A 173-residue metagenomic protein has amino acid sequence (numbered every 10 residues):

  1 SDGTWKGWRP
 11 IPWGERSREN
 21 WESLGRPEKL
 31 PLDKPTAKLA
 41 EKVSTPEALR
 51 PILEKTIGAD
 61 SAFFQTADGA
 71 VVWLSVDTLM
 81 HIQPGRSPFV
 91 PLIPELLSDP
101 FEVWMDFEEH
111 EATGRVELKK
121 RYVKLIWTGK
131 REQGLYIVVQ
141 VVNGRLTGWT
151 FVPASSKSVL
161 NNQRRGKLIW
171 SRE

Functional and structural regions predicted by a protein language model:
S1-E173: Ribonuclease/tRNase effector modules and their secretory precursors
